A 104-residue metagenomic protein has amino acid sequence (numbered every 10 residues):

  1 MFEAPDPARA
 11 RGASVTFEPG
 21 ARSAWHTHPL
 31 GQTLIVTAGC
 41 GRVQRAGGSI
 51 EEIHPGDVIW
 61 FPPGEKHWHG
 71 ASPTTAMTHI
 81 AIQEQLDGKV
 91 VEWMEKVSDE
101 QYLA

Functional and structural regions predicted by a protein language model:
M1-W25, G31: A short glycine-rich, His/Asp/Glu-containing loop-to-beta-strand
E3, T27, I35, I53-P55 (+1 more regions): Conserved strand-loop elements at the edges of beta-sheets that form or border functional pockets
P7, W68-A104: Double-stranded beta-helix
S23-W25, V43-Q44, F61, K66-P73: Short beta-strand His + acidic residue motifs that chelate non-heme Fe in jelly-roll/DSBH and cupin folds
P29-G47: Glycine- and acidic-residue-biased ligand/ion/polar-headgroup-sensing regions
G47-G64: Short acidic-glycine-tyrosine-enriched beta hairpin
